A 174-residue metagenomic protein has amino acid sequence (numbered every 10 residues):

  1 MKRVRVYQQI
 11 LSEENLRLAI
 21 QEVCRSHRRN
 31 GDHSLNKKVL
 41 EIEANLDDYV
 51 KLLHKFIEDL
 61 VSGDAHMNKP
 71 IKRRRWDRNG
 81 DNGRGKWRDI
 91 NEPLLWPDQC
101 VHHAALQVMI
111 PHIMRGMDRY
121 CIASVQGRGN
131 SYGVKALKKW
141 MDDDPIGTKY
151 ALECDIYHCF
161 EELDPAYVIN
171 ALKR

Functional and structural regions predicted by a protein language model:
M1-F56, S62: Non-catalytic, polymerase-adjacent accessory regions of viral genome-replication enzymes
V6, H102, L106-P165: Active-site-proximal segment of RNA-dependent polymerases
L11-D32, P70-R78, L106-H112, D142: Short, compositionally biased low-complexity segments
R29-V39, N68-C100, G116-R128: Short, conserved non-catalytic motifs in the polymerase core
I42, L46-L53, L94-H102, G127-N130 (+1 more regions): Generic structural signal for well-ordered secondary structure
K51, K55-K69, W87-N91: Glycine-rich, N-terminal phosphate-binding loop and its surrounding beta-alpha-beta segment
K51-H54, E58, R74-D77, D98-Q99 (+3 more regions): N-terminal, well-ordered alpha-helical segments
E162-R174: A short alpha/beta connector and helix-capping loop motif
